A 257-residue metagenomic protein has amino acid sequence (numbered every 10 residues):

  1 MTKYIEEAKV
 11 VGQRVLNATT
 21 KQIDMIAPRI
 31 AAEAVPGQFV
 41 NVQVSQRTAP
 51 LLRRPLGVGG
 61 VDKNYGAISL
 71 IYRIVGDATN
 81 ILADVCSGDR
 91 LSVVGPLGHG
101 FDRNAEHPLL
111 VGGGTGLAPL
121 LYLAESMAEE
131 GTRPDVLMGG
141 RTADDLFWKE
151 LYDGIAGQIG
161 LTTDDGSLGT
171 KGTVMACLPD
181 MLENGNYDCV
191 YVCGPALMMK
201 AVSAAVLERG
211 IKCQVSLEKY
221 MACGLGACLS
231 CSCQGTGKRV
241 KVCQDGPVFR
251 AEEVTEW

Functional and structural regions predicted by a protein language model:
T2-S87: Ferredoxin-reductase
Y4, R239-W257: Short, basic/aromatic-enriched C-terminal tail that caps enzymatic domains
G12, G60, L161-T163, V215 (+1 more regions): Structural signal for conserved beta-strand scaffold positions within catalytic alpha/beta enzyme cores
S45-R47, P96, T236: Short, surface-exposed secondary-structure boundary micro-motifs
R47-L56, G98-E106, C243: Short, Lys/Arg- and Gly-enriched loop/turn segments at beta-strand edges
D77-E218: FNR/FR-type flavoprotein reductase catalytic core
A196, E218-P247: Local cysteine-cluster metal-coordination motifs and their immediate loop/turn environment, predominantly Fe-S cluster
